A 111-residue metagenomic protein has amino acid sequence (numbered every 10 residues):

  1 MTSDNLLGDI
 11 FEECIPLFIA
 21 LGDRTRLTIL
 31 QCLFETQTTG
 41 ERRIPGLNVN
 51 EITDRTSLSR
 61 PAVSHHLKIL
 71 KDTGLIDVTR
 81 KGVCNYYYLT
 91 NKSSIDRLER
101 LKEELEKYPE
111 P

Functional and structural regions predicted by a protein language model:
M1-R24, Q31-C32, D72-L75, L101: N-terminal leader segment of winged-helix/HTH proteins
E12-S59, N85-S94: N-terminal helix-turn-helix DNA-binding core of bacterial DNA-binding proteins
R26, H65-H66: Histidine-centered divalent metal-coordination motifs
L47, A62, I69: Short glycine/proline-centered loop/turn elements that form peptide/ligand docking sites
D54, H65, K71-D72: Alpha-helical residues within the helix-turn-helix
K71-K81, Y88: Beta-hairpin "wing" of winged helix-turn-helix
K92-P111: Short, Lys/Arg-rich amphipathic alpha-helical interaction segments that bind nucleic acids or acidic protein surfaces
